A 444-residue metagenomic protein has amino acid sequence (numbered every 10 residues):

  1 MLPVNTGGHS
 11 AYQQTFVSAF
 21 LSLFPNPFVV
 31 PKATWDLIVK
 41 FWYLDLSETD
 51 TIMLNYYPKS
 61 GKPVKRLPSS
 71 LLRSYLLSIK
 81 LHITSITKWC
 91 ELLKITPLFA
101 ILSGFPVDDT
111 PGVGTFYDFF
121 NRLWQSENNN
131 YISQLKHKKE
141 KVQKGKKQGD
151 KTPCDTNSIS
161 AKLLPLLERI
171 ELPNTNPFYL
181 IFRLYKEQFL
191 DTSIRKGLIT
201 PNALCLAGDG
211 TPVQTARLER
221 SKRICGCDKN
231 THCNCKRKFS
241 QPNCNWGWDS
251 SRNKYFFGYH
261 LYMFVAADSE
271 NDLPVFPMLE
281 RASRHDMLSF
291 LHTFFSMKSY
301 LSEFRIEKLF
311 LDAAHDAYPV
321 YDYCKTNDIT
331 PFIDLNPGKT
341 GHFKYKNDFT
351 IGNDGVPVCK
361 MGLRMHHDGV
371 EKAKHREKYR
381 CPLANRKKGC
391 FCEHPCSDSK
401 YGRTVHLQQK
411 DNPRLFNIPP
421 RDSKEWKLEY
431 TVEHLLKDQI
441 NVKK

Functional and structural regions predicted by a protein language model:
M1-L71, L76-K80, V107, R122-E168 (+2 more regions): Dynamic "connector" segments at or just before major functional cores
S74, W89, T110-F119, N202-Q214 (+6 more regions): Short, conserved catalytic/metal-binding motifs centered on acidic residues
I86-G104, K136-E140: DNA-recognition alpha helix
L93-K94, D348-K374, K410-K444: Short amphipathic alpha-helical "interface-anchor" segments enriched in bulky aromatics
T96-F119, N128: Short, positively charged loop/turn segments that connect secondary-structure elements
R122-F182, F189-L190, N347-Q408: Low-complexity, serine/threonine/proline-enriched polar segments
Q125-L309, A313-T326, N336: Polybasic low-complexity intrinsically disordered regions
M287-R386: An internal, acidic/charged active-site-proximal segment that coordinates divalent cations and/or engages
